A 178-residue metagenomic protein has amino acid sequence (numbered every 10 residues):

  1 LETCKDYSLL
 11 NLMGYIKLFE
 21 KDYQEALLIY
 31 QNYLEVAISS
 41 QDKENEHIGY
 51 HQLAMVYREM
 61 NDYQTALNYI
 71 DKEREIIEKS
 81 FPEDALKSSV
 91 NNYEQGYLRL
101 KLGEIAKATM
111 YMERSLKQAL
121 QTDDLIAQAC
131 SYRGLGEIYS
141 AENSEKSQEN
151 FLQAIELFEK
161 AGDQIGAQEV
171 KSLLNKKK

Functional and structural regions predicted by a protein language model:
L1-C4, A37, I77-S80, A119 (+3 more regions): Alpha-helical junction/boundary sensor with strong preference for TPR arrays
C4, E44, D84-L86, T122 (+2 more regions): Residue signature of alpha-solenoid helical repeat architecture, marking inter-repeat boundaries and helix-start
L10-K17, I29, V36, E46-M60 (+9 more regions): TPR/Sel1-like alpha-solenoid repeat signature
S40-K43, F81-E83, I105, A141-E145: Short coil/turn and helix-start
